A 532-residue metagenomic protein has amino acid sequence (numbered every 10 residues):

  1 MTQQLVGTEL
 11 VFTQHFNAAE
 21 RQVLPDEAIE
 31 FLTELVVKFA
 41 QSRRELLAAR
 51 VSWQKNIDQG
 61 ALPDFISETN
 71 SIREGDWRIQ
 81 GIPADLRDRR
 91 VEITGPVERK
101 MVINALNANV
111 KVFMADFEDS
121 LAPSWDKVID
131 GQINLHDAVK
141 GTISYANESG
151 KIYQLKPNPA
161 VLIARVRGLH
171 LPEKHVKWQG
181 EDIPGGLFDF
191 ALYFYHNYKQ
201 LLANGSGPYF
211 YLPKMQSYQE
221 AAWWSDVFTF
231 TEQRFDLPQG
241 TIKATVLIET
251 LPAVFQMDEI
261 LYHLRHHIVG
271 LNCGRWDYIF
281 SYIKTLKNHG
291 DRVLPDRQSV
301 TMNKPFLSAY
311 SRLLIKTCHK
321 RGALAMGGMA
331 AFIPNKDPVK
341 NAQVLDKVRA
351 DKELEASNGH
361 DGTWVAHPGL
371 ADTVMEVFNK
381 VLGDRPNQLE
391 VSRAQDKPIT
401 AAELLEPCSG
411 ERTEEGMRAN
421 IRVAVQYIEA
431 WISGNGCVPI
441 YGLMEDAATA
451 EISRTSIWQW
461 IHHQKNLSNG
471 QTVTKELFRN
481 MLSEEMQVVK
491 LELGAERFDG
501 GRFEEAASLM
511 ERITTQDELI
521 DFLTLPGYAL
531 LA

Functional and structural regions predicted by a protein language model:
T2-A532: Expand to "…catalyze enediolate/carbanion chemistry for C-C bond making/breaking, isomerization, decarboxylation
